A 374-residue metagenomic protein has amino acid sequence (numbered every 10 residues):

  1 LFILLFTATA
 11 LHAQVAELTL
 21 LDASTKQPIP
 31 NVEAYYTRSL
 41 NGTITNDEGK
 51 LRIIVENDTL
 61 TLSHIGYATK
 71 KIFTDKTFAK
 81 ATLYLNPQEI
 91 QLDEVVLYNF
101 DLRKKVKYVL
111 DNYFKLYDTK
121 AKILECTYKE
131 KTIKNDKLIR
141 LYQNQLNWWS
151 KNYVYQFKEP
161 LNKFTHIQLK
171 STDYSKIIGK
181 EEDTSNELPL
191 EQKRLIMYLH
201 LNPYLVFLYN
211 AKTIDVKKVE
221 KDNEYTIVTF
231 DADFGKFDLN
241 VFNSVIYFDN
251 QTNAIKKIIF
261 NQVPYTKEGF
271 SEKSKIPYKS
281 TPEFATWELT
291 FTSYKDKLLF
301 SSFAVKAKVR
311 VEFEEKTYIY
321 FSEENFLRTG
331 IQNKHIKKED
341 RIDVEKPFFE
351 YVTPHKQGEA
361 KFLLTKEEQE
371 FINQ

Functional and structural regions predicted by a protein language model:
L1-T19, L92: Bacterial Sec-dependent N-terminal signal peptides
A16, S24-R38: Short, ordered, surface-exposed loop/turn motifs in non-cytosolic proteins
A16-A23, G49, L83, V95: A short, amphipathic beta-strand motif
V32-Y36, L60, L97: Hydrophobic beta-strand segments
L40-K50: Short, acidic Ser/Thr/Gly-rich low-complexity loop/linker segments typical of extracellular and cell-surface proteins
T61-I72: A short, solvent-exposed loop/turn motif at the edges and junctions of modular extracellular/periplasmic domains
T82-T226, S274-Q374: Surface-exposed, low-complexity/disordered segments and acidic/polar micro-motifs at processing/linker regions
N202-N261: Extended beta-strand-rich segments in extracellular/periplasmic secretory proteins, especially within noncatalytic
